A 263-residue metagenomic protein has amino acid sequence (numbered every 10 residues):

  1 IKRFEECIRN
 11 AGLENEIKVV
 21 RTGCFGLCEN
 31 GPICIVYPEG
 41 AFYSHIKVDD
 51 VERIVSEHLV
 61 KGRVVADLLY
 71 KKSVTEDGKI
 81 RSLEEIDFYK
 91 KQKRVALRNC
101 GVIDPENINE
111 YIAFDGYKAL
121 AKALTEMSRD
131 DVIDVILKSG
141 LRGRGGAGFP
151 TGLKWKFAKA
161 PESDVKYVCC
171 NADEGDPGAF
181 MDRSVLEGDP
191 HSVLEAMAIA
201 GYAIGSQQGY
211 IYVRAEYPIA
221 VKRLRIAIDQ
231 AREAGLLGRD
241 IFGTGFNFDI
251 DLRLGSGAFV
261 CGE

Functional and structural regions predicted by a protein language model:
I1-E263: Feature of Fe-S/electron-transfer and energy-metabolism proteins that preferentially highlights extended coupling
